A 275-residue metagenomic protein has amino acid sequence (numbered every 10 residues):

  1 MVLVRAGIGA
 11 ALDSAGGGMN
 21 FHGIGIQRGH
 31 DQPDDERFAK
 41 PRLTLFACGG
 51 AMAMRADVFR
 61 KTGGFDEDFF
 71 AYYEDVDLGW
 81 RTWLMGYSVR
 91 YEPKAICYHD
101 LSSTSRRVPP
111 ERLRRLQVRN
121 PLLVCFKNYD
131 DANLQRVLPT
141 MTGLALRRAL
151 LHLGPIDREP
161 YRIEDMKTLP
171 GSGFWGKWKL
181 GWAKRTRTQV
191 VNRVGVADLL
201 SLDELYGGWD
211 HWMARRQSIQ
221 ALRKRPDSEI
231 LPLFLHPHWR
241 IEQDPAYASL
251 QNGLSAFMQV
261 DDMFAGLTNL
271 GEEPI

Functional and structural regions predicted by a protein language model:
M1-I24: Conserved donor NDP-sugar-binding/catalytic core segment of glycosyltransferases
G16, P41-T44, L113-R114: Short Gly/Pro-enriched turn/cap motifs at secondary-structure boundaries
F21-Q27, Q32-D57, K61, V76 (+1 more regions): A recurrent flexible, glycine/aromatic-enriched loop bordering the glycosyltransferase active site that acts as
L45-I96: A short, conserved alpha-helix in the catalytic core of glycosyltransferases
M85-M213, Q220, S228: Active-site-adjacent helix/loop segment of glycosyltransferases that harbors family-specific signature motifs
Q217-H236: C-terminal/domain-terminus segments
I230-I275: C-terminal non-catalytic accessory extensions
